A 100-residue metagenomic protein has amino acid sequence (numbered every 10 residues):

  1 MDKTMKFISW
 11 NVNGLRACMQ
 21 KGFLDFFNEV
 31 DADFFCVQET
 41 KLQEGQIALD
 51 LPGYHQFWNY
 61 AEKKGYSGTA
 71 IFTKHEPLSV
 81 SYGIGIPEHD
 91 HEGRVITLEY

Functional and structural regions predicted by a protein language model:
M1-L51, A61, Y66, Y82: N-terminal, active-site-proximal structural segment of metallo-dependent hydrolase catalytic domains
I47-Y100: Structured beta-strand-rich core segments of catalytic domains in phosphoester-bond hydrolases
